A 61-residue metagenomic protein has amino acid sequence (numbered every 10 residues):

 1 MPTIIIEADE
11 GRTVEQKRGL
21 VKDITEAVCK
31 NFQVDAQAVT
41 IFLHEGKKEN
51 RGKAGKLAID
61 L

Functional and structural regions predicted by a protein language model:
P2-L61: A domain-level signal for the structural core that forms small-molecule/cofactor-binding pockets and catalytic centers
